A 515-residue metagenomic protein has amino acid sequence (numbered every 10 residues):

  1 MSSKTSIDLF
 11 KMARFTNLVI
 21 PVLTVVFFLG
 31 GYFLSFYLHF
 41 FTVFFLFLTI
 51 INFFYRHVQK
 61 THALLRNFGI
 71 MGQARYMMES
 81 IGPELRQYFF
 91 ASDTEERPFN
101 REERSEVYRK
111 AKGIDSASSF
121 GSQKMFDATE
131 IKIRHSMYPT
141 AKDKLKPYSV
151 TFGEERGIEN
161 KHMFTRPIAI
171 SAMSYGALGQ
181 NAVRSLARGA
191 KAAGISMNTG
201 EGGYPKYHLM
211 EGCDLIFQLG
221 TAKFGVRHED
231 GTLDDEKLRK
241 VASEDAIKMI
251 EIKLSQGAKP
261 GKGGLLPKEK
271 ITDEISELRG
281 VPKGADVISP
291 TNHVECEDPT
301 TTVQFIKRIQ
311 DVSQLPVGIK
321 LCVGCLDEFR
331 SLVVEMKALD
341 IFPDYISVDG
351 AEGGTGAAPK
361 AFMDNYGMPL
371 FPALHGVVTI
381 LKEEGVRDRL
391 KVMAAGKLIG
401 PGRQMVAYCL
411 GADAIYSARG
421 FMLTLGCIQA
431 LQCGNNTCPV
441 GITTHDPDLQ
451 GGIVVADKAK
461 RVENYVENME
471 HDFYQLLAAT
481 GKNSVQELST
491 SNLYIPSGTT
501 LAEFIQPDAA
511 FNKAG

Functional and structural regions predicted by a protein language model:
S2-I168, A172-S196, G202-G212, F217-E229 (+3 more regions): Conserved, well-structured core domains of diverse proteins
Q180, R184, A193, M197 (+3 more regions): Internal alpha/beta core interface subdomains
K206-H208, C322-E328, K391-P401, K482-G498: A glycine-rich phosphate-binding loop feature that marks nucleotide/adenosyl-phosphate handling sites
F217, T221-G225, K268-E297, G356-F371 (+1 more regions): Glycine-rich tight-turn/loop motif centered on a GG-T
R227-K253, P369, T379, L390 (+3 more regions): Phosphate/diphosphate-binding loops
E244-P267, L326, S331-D344, V348: Carboxylate/His-rich catalytic cores and anion/metal-binding grooves
I288-Q450: Glycine-rich phosphate/ribose-binding loops and adjacent secondary-structure elements that form binding surfaces
I428-T490, P496: Active-site or pore-adjacent capping/gating segments
